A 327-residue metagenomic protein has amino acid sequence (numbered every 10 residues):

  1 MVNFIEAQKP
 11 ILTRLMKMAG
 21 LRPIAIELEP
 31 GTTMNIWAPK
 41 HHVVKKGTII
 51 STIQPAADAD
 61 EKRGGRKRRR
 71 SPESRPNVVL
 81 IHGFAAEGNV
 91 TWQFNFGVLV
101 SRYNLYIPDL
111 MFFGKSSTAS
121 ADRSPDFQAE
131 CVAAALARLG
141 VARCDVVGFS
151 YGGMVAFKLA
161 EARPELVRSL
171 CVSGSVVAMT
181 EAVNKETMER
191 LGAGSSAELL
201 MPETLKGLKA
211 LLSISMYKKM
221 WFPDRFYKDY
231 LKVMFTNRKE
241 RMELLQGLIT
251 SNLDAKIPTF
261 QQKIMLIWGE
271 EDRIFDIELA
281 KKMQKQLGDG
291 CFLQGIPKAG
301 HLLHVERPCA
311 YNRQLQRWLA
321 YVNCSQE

Functional and structural regions predicted by a protein language model:
M1-R68: An N-terminal hydrophobic leader/cap segment in hydrolases
V2, E181-M188, L199-Q261: Conserved alpha/beta-hydrolase catalytic His-Asp/Glu region
H41-K115: Conserved HGGG/HGGXW glycine-rich cap/lid loop of the alpha/beta-hydrolase fold
D126-C144: Conserved acidic catalytic loop of the alpha/beta-hydrolase fold
F157-E203: Flexible "cap/lid" loop of the alpha/beta hydrolase fold
F226, Q262, D276-K285: Short alpha-helix in the alpha/beta-hydrolase fold that links the catalytic acid
F260-Q261, L266-W268, D272: Short beta-strand/loop motif that positions the catalytic acidic residue of the alpha/beta-hydrolase fold
D289-E327: Catalytic active-site module of serine/aspartate enzymes centered on a nucleophile-bearing elbow/loop
